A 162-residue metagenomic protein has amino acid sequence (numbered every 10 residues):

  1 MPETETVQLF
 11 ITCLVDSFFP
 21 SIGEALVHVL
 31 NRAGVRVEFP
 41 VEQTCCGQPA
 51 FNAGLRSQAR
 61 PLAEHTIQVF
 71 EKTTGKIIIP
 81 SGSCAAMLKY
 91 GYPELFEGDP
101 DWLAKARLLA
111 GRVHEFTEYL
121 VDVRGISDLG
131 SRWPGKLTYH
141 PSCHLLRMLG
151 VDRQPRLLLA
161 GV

Functional and structural regions predicted by a protein language model:
M1-V162: Iron-sulfur cluster-binding electron-transfer modules in prokaryotic oxidoreductases
